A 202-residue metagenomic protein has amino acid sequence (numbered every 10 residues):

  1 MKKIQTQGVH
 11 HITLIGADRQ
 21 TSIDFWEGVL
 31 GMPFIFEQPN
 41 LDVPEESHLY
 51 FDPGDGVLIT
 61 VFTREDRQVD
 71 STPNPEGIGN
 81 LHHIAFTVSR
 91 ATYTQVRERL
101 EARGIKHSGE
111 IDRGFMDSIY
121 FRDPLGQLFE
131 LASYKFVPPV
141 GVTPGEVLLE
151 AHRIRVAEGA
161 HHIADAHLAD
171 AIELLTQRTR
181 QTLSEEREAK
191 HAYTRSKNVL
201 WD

Functional and structural regions predicted by a protein language model:
M1-L14: Short, extreme N-terminal leader segments that mark the start of a protein/domain
Q7, A17-Q20, D66, I78-G79 (+3 more regions): Vicinal oxygen chelate
V9, E46-H48, M116: Short coil/loop residues immediately preceding or within conserved phosphate-binding loops of NTP-utilizing enzyme
I15-I59: Core segments of cupin and vicinal oxygen chelate
E45, R67-T72: A short, acidic/glycine-rich surface segment
L58-V61, E130-L131: Short glycine-/small-residue motifs
P144-I154: Low-complexity, intrinsically disordered terminal/linker segments enriched in charged and Gly/Pro repeats
